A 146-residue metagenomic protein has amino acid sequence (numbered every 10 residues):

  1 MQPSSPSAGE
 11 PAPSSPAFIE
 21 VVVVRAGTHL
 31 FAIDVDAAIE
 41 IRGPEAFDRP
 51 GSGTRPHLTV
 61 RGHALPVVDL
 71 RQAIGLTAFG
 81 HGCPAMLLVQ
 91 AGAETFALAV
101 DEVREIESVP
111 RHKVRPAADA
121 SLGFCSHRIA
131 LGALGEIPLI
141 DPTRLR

Functional and structural regions predicted by a protein language model:
M1-R146: An acidic, low-aromatic, low-complexity terminal/linker signal
